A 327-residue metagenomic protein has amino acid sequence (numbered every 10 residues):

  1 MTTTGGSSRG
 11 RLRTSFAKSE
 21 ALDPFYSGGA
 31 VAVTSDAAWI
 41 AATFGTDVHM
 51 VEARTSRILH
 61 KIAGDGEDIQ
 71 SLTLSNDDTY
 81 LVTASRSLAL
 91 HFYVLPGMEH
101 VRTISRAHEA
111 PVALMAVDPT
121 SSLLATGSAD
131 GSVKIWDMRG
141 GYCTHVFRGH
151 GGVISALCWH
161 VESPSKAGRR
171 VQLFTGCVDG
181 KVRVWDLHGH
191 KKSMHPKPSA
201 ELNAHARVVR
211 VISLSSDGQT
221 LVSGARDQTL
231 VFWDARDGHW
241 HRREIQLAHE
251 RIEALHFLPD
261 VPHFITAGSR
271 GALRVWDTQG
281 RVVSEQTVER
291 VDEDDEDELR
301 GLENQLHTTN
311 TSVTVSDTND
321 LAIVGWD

Functional and structural regions predicted by a protein language model:
R9-F16, M50-H60, F92-T103, E109-A110 (+5 more regions): Per-blade loop-tip surfaces of WD-repeat and WD-like beta-propellers in eukaryotic adaptors/scaffolds
E20-T46: Beta-strand-rich domains and repeat architectures in extracellular enzymes and scaffolds, especially beta-propellers
F25-A32, E67-L74, E109-V117, G152-P164 (+3 more regions): Canonical WD40 repeat/beta-propeller blade segments in eukaryotic WD-repeat proteins
D36-A37, D78, S121, S163 (+4 more regions): Conserved loop/turn motif of beta-propeller repeat scaffolds
I40, L81, L124, L173 (+3 more regions): Hydrophobic beta-strand positions that form the internal "hydrophobic ladder" of WD40/Gbeta-like beta-propeller blades
T43-G45, A84-S87, G127-D130, G176-D179 (+3 more regions): Conserved strand-to-loop turn within each blade of WD40 beta-propeller repeats
Q70-H150: A generic tandem-repeat structural signature
R270-A272, Q279-S312, D317, D327: Terminal intrinsically disordered, low-complexity extensions flanking WD-repeat/beta-propeller proteins
